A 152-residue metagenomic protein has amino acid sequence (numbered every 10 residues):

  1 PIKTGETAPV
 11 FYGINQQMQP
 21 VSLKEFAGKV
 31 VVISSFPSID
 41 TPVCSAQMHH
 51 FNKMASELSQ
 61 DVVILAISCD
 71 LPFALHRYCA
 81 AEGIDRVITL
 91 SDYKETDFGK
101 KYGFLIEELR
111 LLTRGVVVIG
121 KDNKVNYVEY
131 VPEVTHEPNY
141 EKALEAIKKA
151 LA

Functional and structural regions predicted by a protein language model:
P1-A152: Chalcogenol-based redox active-site neighborhoods
